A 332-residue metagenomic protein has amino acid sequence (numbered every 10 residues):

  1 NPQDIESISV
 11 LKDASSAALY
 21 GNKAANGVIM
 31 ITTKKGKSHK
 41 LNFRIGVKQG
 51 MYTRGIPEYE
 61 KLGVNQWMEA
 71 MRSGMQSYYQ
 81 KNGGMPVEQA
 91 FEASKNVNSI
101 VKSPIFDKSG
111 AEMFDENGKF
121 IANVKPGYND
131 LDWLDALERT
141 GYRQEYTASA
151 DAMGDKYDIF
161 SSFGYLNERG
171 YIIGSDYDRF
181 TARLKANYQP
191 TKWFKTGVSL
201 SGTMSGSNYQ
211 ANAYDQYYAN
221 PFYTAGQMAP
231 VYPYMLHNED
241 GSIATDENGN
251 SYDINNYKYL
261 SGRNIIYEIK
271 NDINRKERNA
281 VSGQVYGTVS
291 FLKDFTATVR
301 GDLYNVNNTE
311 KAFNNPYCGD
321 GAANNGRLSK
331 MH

Functional and structural regions predicted by a protein language model:
N1-K12: Short acidic/polar hinge/loop motifs at secondary-structure boundaries that mediate gating or recognition
N1-Q3, Y20-A25, S175-Y177, N212: Short, glycine-/polar-rich solvent-exposed loops and beta-turns at beta-strand/coil boundaries
D13-A17, T32-K34, L166-E168: Short beta-turn/strand-loop junction motif enriched in small, turn-promoting residues
A18, A24-V47, A148: N-terminal periplasmic accessory domains that precede and gate Gram-negative outer-membrane beta-barrel machines
A24, A152-K156, Y165: A generic beta-sheet turn/junction motif
T33, A148-A152, A182-Y188, G283-V289: Residues on the lipid-exposed face of transmembrane beta-strands in outer-membrane beta-barrel proteins
K37-N129, T140, K156, G170-S175 (+2 more regions): Surface-exposed loop/interface segments of Gram-negative outer-membrane beta-barrel transport/assembly proteins
